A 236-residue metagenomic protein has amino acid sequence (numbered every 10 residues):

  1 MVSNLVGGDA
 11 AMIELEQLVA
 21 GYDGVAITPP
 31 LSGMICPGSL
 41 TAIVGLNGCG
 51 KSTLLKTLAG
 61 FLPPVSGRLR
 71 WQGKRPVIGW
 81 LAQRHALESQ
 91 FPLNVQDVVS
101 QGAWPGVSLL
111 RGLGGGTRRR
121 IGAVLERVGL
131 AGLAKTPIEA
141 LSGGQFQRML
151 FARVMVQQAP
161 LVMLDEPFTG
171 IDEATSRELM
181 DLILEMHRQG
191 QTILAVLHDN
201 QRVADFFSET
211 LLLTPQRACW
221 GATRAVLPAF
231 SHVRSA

Functional and structural regions predicted by a protein language model:
A59: Helix-to-loop junction immediately C-terminal to a conserved catalytic motif
G115-L133: Conserved ABC ATPase "signature" region
P137-L141: Conserved ABC ATPase signature
V162-E166: Catalytic Walker B motif of ABC-type/P-loop ATPase nucleotide-binding domains
E173-T175: Helix N-cap at the start of a conserved alpha-helix in ABC-type nucleotide-binding domains
L197-H198: H-loop/switch region of ABC-family ATPase nucleotide-binding domains
S208-T223: H-loop (His-switch) and adjacent beta-strand-loop-beta switch element of ABC-type ATPase nucleotide-binding domains
